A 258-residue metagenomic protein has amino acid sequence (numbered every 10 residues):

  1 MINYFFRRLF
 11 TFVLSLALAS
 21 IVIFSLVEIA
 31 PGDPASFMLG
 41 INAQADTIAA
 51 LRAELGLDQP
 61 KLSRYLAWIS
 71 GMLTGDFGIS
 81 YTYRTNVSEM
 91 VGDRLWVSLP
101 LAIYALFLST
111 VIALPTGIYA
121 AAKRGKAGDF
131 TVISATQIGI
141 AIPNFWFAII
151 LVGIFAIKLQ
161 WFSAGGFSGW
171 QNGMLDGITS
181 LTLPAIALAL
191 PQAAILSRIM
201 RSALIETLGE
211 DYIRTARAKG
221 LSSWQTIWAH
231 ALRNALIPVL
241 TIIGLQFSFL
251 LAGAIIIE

Functional and structural regions predicted by a protein language model:
I2-Y4, V13, G92-D129, N144 (+1 more regions): Alpha-helical transmembrane segments of integral membrane proteins, especially multi-pass inner/plasma-membrane
N3, G40, A50-A53, A67 (+7 more regions): Short amphipathic alpha-helical coupling elements at transmembrane boundaries
L16-L66, L159-S180: Hydrophobic alpha-helical transmembrane segments of membrane transport/permease proteins and related membrane-embedded
L16-V22, Q137-I150, I242-F247: Hydrophobic alpha-helical membrane-insertion segments
L18, V22, L26, I112 (+6 more regions): Alpha-helical membrane-inserting segments
I23, V27, P31, A35 (+6 more regions): Membrane-water interface at transmembrane helix exits
D58-L114: An internal, D/E-rich "acidic patch" concept
I133-A194: Generic hydrophobic transmembrane alpha-helix motif, especially the helices
